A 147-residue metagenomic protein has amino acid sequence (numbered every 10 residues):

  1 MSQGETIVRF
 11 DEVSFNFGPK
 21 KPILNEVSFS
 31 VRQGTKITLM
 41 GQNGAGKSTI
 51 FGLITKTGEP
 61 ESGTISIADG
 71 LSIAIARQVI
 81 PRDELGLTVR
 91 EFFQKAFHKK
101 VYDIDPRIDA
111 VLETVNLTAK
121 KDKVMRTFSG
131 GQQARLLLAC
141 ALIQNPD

Functional and structural regions predicted by a protein language model:
S2-D11, N16-E26, R32-T35, T118: A short, flexible loop at the N-terminus of ABC-type nucleotide-binding domains that lies
S2-T6, N16, L71-C140, Q144: ABC-family P-loop ATPase nucleotide-binding domains
M40-Q42: The feature captures the beta-strand-to-loop junction immediately N-terminal to the Walker
S48: Walker A/P-loop
T55: Helix-to-loop junction immediately C-terminal to a conserved catalytic motif
E59-T64: Conserved coupling/switch loops of ABC nucleotide-binding domains, chiefly the family-specific signature
